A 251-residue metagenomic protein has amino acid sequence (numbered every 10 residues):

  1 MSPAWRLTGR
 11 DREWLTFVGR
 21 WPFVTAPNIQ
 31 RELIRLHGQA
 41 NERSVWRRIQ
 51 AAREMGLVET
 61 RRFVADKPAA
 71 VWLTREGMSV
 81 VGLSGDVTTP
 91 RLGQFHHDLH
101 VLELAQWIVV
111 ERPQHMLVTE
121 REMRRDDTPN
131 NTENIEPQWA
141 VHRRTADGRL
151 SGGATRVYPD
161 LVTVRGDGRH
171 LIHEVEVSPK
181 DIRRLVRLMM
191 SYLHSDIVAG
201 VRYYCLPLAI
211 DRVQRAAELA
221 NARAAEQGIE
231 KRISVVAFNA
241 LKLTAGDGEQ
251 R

Functional and structural regions predicted by a protein language model:
M1-T89: Nuclease-adjacent, charged terminal/linker segments that flank catalytic cores
R12, P179, R183-R251: Non-catalytic C-terminal interaction segments of nucleic acid-processing enzymes
L33, I49-R53, L104-R112, Y192-D196 (+1 more regions): Hydrophobic, Leu/Ile/Phe/Ala-enriched alpha-helical segments that form helix-helix packing faces
V45, V101, V157, L185-L188: Amphipathic coiled-coil/heptad-repeat helices and related helical stalk/stem segments that mediate oligomerization
R61, P113-L171, V177-D181: Active-site metal-binding core of divalent-cation-utilizing nuclease and nuclease-like domains
S84-D126: Amphipathic alpha-helical dimerization/coiled-coil segments that flank or bridge DNA-binding/regulatory modules
